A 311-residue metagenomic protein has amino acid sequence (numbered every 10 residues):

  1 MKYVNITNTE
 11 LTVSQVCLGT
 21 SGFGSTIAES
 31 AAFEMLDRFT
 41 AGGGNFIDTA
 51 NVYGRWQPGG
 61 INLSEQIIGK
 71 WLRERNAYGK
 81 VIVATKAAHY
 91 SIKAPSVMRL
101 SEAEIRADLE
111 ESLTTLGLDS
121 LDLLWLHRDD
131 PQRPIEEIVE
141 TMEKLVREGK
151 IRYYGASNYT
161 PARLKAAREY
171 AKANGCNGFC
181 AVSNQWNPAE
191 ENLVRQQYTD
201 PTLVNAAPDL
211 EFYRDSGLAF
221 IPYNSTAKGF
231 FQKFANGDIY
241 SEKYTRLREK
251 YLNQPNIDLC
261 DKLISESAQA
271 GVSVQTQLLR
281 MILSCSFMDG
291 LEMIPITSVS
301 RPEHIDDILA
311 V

Functional and structural regions predicted by a protein language model:
M1-K80, R147: N-terminal binding-site loop/beta-alpha segment at the start of enzyme catalytic domains that lines or forms
I6, L18, A32, I47 (+11 more regions): Conserved, mostly hydrophobic/aromatic
T7-T26, A84-V97, S120-W125: N-terminal small/glycine-rich loop or linker at the start of catalytic domains across soluble metabolic enzymes
L11-V16, G43-N45, A77-V81, L118-D122 (+4 more regions): Short, well-ordered coil/turn segments that N-cap beta-strands
I27, A31-E34, G59-L63, I67 (+4 more regions): Alpha-helix N-cap and loop-to-helix initiation/capping positions
I27-T40, L100-L116, K165-E169: Short, acidic/polar
Y53-Q57, Y90-S96, E190-R195, D306: A short acidic, helix-capping loop that chelates divalent metal ions and anchors anionic groups
R133-V311: Beta/alpha (TIM)-barrel catalytic core signal, keyed to glycine-rich beta->alpha loops juxtaposed to Asp/Glu that bind
